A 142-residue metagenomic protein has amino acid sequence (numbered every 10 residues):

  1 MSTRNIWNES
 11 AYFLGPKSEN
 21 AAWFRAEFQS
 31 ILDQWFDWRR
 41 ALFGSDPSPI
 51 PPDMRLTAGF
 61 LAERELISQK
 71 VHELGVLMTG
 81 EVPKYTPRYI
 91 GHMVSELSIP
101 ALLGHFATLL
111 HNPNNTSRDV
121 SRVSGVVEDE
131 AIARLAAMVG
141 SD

Functional and structural regions predicted by a protein language model:
S2-D142: N-terminal entrance/gating region of PLP-dependent enzymes' catalytic architecture
